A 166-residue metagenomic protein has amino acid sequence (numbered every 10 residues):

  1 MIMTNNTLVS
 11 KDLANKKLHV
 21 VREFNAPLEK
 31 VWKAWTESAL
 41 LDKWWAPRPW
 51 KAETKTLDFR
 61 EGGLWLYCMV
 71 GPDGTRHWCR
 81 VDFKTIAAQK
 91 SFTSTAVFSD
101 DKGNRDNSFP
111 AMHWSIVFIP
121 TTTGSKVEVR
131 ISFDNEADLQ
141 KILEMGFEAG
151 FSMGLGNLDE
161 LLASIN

Functional and structural regions predicted by a protein language model:
M1-K51: Hydrophobic ligand-binding cavity/cleft-lining segments
I2-M3, D134-N166: A conserved amphipathic terminal alpha-helix motif
H19, A52, R76-V81, P110-W114: Short, surface-exposed coil-to-beta transition loops
P27, P72-G74, I86-A88, S99-D101 (+2 more regions): Short coil/turn motifs at secondary-structure junctions
L28-E29, D58-R60, K84-S91, V117-K126: A short, structured loop/turn motif at beta-sheet edges
V31, L41, W65, F83 (+4 more regions): Hydrophobic pocket/interface hotspot
E53-S99: Glycine-rich portal/gate segments that line the openings of hydrophobic small-molecule binding cavities
T95, G103-A149: Beta-strand/loop substructures that line and gate deep hydrophobic ligand-binding cavities in soluble
